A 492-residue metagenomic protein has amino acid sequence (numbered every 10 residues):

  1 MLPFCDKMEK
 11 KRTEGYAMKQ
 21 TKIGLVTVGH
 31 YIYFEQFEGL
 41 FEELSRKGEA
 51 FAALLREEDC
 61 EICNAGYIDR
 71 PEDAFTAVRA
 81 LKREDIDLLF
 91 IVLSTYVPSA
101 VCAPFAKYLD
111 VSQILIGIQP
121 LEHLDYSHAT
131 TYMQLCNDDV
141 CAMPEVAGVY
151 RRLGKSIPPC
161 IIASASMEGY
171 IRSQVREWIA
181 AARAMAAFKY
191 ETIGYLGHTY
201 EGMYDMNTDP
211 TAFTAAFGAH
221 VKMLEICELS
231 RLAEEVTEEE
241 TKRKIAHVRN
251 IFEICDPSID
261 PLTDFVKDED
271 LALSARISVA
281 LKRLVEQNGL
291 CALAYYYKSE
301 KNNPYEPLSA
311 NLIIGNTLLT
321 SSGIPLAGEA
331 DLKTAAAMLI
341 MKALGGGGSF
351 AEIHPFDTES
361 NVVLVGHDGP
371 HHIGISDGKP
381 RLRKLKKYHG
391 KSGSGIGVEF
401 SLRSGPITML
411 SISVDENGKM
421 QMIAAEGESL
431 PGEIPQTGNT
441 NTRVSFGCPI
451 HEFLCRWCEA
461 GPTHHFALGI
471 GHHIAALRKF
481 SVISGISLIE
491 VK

Functional and structural regions predicted by a protein language model:
P3-K10, E14: Short, positively charged and aromatic/hydrophobic N-terminal segments
Q20-I23, D59, E122-I259: Cap/lid and interdomain-hinge subdomains that line or gate substrate/regulatory clefts in soluble alpha/beta enzymes
L40-R56: Short catalytic helix/loop segments, enriched in acidic residues and glycine and frequently bearing histidine
I86-T95, I114-I116, C291-Y295: Periplasmic-binding protein-like
P104-A129, Q134-A142, N316-E329: Short, acidic/small-residue loops that bind anionic groups at enzyme active sites
K242-A335, K342-A343: Long, internal scaffold/assembly segments composed of regular secondary structure
L318-P435: C-terminal catalytic subdomain
H389-K492: Extended hydrophobic packing segments that form well-structured cores
